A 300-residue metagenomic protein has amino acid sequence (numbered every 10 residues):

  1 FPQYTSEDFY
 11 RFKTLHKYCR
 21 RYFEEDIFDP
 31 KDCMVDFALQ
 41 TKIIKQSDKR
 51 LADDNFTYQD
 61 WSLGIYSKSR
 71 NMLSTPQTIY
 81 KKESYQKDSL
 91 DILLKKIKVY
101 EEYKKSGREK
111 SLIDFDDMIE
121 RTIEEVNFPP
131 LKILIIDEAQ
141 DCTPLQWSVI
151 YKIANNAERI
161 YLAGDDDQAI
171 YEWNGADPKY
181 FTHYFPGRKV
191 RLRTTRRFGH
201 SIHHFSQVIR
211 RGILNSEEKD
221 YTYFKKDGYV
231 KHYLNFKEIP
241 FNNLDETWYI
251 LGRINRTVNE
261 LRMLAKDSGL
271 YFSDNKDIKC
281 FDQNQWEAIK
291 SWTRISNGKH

Functional and structural regions predicted by a protein language model:
F1-W61, K266-S268, S273-F281: Conserved P-loop NTPase-based nucleic-acid remodeling module centered on helicase motor cores
K17-R20, E120, H204-Q207: Generic alpha-helical structural context detector
R50-I135, P144-V149, L162, E172: Accessory N-terminal region flanking or inserted into the helicase ATPase core in nucleic-acid motor proteins
I113-D117, R121, D227-F236: Charged, flexible boundary elements
I133, Q140-G228, D245, Y249-D267 (+1 more regions): Conserved helicase motor core of SF1/SF2 NTP-dependent helicases
H232-E246: Conserved interdomain hinge at the start of the Helicase C-terminal
K290-H300: Conserved helicase C-terminal RecA-like lobe
